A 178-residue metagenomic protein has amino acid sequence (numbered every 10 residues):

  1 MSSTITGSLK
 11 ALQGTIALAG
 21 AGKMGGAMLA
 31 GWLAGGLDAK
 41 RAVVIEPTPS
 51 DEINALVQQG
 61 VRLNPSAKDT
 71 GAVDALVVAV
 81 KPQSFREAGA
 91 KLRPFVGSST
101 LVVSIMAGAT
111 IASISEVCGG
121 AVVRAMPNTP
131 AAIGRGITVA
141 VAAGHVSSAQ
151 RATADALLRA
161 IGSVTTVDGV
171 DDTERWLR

Functional and structural regions predicted by a protein language model:
S2-P65, G71: NAD(P)+-binding Rossmann beta1-loop-alpha1 motif at the extreme N-terminus of oxidoreductases
I16, T173-R178: Short pre-catalytic strand/loop immediately N-terminal to key active-site residues, enriched for Gly-Thr
K23, M126-A131, W176-R178: Glycine/serine-rich anion-binding loops at beta->alpha junctions that coordinate negatively charged ligand groups
K23, S50-D51, Q83-S84, A109 (+2 more regions): Short alpha-helical
M28-L29, V43, Q59, L63 (+1 more regions): Rossmann-like NAD(P)(H) cofactor-binding subdomain of soluble oxidoreductases
L33, I53-Q58, R93, S115 (+2 more regions): Class I S-adenosyl-L-methionine
L37-D38, G97, G119, R159: Short conserved AdoMet
V43, S113-A121, I137-R175: Internal alpha-helical scaffold of NAD(P)-dependent oxidoreductase catalytic cores
